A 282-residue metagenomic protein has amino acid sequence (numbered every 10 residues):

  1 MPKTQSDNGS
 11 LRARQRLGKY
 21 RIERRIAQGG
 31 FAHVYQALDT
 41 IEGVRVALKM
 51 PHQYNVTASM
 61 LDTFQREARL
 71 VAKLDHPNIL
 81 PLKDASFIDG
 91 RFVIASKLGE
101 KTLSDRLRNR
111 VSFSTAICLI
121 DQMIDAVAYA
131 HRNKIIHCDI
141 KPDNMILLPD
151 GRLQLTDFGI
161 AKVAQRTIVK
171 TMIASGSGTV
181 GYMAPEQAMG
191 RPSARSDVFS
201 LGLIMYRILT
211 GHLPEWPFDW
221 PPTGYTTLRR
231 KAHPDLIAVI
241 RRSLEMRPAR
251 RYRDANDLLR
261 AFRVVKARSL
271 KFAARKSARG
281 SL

Functional and structural regions predicted by a protein language model:
H33: Conserved N-lobe ATP-binding subsite of Hanks-type protein kinase domains, especially the beta3 VAIK lysine
H52-K73: AlphaC helix of the eukaryotic protein kinase fold
A85: Activation-segment/catalytic-loop signature of the eukaryotic protein kinase fold
D89-T102: Conserved short submotifs of the Hanks-type protein kinase catalytic core that shape the nucleotide-binding pocket
L119-I120: Activation segment signature within eukaryotic-like protein kinase domains
D125-I135: Protein kinase catalytic-loop region centered on the HRD/HxD motif
G181-K271: C-terminal lobe helix-coil module of Hanks-type protein kinase domains
